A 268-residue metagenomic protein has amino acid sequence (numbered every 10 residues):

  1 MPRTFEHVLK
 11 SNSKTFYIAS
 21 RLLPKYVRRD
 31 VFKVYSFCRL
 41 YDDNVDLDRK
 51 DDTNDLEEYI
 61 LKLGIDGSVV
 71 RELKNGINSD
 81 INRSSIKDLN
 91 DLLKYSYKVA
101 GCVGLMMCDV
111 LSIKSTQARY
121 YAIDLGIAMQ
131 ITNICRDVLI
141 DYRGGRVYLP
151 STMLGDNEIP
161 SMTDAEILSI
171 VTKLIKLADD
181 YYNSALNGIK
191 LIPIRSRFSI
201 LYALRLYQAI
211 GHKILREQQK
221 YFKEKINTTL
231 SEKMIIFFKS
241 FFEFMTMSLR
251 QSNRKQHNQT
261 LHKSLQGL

Functional and structural regions predicted by a protein language model:
M1-M129, C135, L139-L268: Catalytic cores of Mg2+-dependent Asp-rich isoprenoid enzymes
